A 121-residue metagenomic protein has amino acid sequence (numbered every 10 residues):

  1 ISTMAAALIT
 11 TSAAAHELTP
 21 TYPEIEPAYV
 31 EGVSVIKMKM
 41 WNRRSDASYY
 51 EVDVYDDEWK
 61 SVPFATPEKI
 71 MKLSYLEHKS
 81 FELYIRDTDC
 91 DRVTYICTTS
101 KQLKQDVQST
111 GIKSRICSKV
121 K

Functional and structural regions predicted by a protein language model:
S2-L8: Bacterial N-terminal signal peptides
A13-K39: Beta-sheet-dominated interaction scaffolds and their linkers
E31, S45-A47, D89-D91: A cross-taxa feature marking solvent-exposed loop/turn segments within ectodomains of secreted and single-pass membrane
V35, A47-E51, V93: Exposed beta-strand and adjacent loop surfaces of beta-rich binding modules that mediate intermolecular recognition
I36-W41, L83, I96: Buried hydrophobic-core signal for structured, non-transmembrane domains
R43-S61, T99-Q102: Short acidic, flexible loop segments centered on an aromatic residue
S61-D91: Intrinsically disordered, low-complexity Pro/Gly/Ser/Thr-rich segments with frequent PxxP/GP/PP motifs and embedded
D87-K121: Terminal connector regions
